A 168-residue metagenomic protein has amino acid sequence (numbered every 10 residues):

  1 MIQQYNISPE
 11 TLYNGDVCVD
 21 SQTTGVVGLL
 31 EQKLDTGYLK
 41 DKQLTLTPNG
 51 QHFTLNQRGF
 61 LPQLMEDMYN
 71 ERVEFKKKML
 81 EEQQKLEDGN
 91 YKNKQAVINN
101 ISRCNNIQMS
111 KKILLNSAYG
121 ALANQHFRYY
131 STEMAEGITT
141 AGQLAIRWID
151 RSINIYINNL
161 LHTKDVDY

Functional and structural regions predicted by a protein language model:
M1-Y168: Conserved acidic
